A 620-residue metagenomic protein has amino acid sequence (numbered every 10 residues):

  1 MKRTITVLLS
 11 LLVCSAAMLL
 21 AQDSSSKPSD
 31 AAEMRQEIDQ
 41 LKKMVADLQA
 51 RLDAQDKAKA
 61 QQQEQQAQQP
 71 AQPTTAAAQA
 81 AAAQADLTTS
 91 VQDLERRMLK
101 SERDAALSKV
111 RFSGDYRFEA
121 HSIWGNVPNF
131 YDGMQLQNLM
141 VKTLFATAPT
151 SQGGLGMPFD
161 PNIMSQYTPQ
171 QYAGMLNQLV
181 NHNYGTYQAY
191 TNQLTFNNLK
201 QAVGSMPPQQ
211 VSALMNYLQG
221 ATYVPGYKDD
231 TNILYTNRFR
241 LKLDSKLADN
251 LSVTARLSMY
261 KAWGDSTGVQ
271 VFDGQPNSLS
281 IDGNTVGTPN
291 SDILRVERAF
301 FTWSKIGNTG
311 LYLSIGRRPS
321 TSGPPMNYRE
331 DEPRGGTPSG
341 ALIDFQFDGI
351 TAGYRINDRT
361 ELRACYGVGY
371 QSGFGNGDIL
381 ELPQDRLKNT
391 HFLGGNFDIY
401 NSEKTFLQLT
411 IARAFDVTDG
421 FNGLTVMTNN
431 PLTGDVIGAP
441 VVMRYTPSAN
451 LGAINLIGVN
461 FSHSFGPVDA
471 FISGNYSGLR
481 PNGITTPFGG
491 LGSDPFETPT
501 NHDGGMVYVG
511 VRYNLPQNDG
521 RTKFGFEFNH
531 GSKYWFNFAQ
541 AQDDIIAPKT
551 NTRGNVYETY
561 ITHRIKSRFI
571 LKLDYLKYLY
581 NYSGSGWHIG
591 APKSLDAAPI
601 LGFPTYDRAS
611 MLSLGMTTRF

Functional and structural regions predicted by a protein language model:
M1-L8: Bacterial N-terminal signal peptides that target proteins for export
L8-A16: Bacterial N-terminal signal peptides
L20-D230, K242, F620: N-terminal periplasmic/intermembrane-space "pro-region" immediately following the signal or transit peptide
P73-T75, P128-Y223, S266-T285, T337-S339 (+5 more regions): Solvent-exposed loop segments that connect transmembrane elements
E102-G133, L139, L243-M259, W263 (+4 more regions): Hydrophobic, aliphatic-enriched repeat segments that assemble into extended interaction scaffolds in large eukaryotic
K109, Y227-F374, T390, G394-L409 (+1 more regions): Outer membrane beta-barrel
P225-K228, L409-F620: Outer-membrane beta-barrel pore domains
